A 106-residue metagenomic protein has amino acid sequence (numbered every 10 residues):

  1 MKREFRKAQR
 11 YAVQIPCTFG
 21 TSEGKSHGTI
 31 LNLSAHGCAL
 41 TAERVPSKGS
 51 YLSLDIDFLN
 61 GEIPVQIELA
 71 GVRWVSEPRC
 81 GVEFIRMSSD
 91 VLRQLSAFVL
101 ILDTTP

Functional and structural regions predicted by a protein language model:
M1-P106: Structured alpha-helical
